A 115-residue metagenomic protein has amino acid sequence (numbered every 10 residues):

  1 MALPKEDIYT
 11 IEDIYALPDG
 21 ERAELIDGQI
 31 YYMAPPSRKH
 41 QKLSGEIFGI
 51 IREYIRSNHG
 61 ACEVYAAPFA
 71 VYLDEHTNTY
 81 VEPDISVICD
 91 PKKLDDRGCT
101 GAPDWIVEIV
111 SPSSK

Functional and structural regions predicted by a protein language model:
M1-K115: Gly/Pro/Ser/Thr-rich low-complexity, intrinsically disordered segments predominantly at protein N-termini
